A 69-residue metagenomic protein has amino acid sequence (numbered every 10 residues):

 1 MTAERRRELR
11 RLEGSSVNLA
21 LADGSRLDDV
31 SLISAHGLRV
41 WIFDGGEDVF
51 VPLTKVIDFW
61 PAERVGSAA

Functional and structural regions predicted by a protein language model:
M1-G24, H36, G46-A69: Short glycine-rich, low-complexity segments
L27-S34: Short beta-strand-centered aromatic/proline hotspots
L38-W41: Short aromatic-glycine-enriched beta-strand elements
